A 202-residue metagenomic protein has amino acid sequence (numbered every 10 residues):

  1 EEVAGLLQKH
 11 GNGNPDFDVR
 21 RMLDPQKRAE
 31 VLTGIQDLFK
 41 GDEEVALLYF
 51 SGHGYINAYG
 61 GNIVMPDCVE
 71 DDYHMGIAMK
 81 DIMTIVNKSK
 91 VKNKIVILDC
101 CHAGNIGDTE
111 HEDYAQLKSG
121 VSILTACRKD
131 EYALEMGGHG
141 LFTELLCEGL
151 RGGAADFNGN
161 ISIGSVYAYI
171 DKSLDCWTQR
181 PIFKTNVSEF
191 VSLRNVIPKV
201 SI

Functional and structural regions predicted by a protein language model:
E1-I202: Cysteine endopeptidase catalytic domains of the caspase/legumain-like
